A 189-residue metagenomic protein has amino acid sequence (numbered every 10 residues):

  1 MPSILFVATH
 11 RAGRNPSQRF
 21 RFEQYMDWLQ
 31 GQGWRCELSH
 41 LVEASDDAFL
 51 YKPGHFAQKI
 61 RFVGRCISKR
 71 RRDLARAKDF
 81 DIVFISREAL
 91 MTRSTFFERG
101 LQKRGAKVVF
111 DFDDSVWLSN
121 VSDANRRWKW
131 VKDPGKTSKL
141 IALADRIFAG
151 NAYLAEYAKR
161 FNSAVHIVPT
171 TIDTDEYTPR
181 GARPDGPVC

Functional and structural regions predicted by a protein language model:
M1-L41, R146: N-terminal subdomain of nucleotide-sugar transferases
L5-V7, A182-C189: Conserved donor-binding/catalytic core segment of Leloir-type glycosyltransferases
H40-R72: A short, charged, and often flexible helix/loop element on the N-terminal side of the glycosyltransferase catalytic
I67-D79, T92-F110, V116-L118, R127-I147: Membrane-proximal helix-turn-helix segments that form the acceptor-binding/catalytic region of lipid-linked
S86-M91: Short His-centered aromatic/hydrophobic patch
Y153, T171, R183: Carbohydrate-associated surface elements
P169-T178: Short beta-strand->alpha-helix junction loop in the catalytic core of nucleotide-activated group-transfer enzymes
